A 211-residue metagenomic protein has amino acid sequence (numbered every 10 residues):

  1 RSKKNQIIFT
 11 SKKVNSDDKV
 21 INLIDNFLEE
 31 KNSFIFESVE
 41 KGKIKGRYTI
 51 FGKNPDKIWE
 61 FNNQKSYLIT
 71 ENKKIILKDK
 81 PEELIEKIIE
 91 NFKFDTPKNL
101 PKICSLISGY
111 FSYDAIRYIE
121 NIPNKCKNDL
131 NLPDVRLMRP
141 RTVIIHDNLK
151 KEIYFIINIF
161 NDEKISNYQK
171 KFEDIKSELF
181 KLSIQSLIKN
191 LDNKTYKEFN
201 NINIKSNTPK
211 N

Functional and structural regions predicted by a protein language model:
R1-S33, S38-I75, Y118-N211: Extended accessory regions or peripheral subdomains of proteins
I50-F51, D95-K102, R136: Short, charge-rich binding segments
L68, N72-I88: Glycine-rich phosphate-binding loops of NTPases
E83-D95, P101-L106: Short HxH-centered metal-ligating active-site micro-motif
E90-F94, Y113-I116, I145: Alpha-helix capping at helix-to-loop junctions
P97, P101-L130: Extended, Lys/Arg-enriched charged tracts that mediate electrostatic binding to polyanionic substrates
